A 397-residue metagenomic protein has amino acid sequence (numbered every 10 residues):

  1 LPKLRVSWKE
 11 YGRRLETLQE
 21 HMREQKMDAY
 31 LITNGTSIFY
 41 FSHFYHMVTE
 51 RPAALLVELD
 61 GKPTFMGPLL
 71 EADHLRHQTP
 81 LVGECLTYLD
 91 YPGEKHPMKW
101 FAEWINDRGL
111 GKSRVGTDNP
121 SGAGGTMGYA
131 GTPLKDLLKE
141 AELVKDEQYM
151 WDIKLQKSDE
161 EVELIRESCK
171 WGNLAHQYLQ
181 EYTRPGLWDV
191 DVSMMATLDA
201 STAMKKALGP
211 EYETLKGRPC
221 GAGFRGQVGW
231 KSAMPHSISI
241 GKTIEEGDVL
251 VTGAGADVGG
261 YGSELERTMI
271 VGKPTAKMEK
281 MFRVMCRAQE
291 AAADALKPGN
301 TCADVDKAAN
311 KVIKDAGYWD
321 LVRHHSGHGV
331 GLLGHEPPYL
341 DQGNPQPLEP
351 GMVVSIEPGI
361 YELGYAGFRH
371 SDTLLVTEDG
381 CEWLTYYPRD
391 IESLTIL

Functional and structural regions predicted by a protein language model:
L1-L397: Active-site neighborhoods and metal-handling regions in enzymes and metal-associated proteins
